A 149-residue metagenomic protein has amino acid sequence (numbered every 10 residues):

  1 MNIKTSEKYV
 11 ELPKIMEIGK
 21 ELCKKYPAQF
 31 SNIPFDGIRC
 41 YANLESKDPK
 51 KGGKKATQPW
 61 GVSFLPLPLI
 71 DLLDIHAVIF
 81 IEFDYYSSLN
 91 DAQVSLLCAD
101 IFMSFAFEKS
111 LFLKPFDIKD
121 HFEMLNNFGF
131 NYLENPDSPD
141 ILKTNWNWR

Functional and structural regions predicted by a protein language model:
N2-S6, K14, I18, L22 (+5 more regions): Metalloprotease/metallohydrolase-associated module, dominated by Zn2+-dependent proteases
E11-K14, Q93-V94: Short amphipathic alpha-helical segments
F83-C98: Short pre-active-site segment immediately N-terminal to the catalytic Zn-binding motif
S95-E108: Active-site recognition of the HExxH zinc-binding catalytic motif
